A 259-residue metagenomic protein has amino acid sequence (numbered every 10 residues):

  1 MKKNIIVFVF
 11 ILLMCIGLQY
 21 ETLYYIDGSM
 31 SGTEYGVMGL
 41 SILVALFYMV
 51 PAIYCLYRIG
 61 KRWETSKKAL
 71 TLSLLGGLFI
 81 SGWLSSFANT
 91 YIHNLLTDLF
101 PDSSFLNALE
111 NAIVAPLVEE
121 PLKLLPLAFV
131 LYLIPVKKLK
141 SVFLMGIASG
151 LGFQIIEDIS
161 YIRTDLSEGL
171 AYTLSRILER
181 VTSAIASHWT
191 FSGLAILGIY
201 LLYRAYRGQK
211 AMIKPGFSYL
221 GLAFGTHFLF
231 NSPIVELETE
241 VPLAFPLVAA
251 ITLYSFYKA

Functional and structural regions predicted by a protein language model:
M1-A259: Hydrophobic alpha-helical segments at protein termini of multi-pass membrane proteins
